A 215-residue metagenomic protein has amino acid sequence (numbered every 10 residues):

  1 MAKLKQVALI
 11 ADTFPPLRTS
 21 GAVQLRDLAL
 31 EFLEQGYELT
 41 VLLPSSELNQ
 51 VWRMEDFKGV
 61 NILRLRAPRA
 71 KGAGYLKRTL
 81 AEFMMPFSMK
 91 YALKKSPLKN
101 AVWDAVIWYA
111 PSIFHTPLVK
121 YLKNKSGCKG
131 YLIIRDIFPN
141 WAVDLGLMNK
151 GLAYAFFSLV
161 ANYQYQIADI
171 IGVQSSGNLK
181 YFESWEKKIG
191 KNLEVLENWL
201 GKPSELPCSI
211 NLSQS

Functional and structural regions predicted by a protein language model:
M1-L63: N-terminal subdomain of nucleotide-sugar transferases
Q6, D104-A105, I170: Structural motif
D12, A70-K77, K125-L159, P203: Acceptor-binding helix/loop patch of EC 2.4 sugar-transfer enzymes, predominantly nucleotide-sugar-dependent
V41-S96, N100: A conserved catalytic-core segment of Leloir-type glycosyltransferases
R53-E55, E205-S215: A short helix/loop element that forms part of the nucleotide-sugar donor recognition site in Leloir-type
P86-M89, L93, W103-C128, L132-R135 (+1 more regions): An aromatic- and histidine-rich active-site surface loop
F114-P117, Y121-K125, G151-I171: Membrane-proximal helix-turn-helix segments that form the acceptor-binding/catalytic region of lipid-linked
G177, W199: Carbohydrate-associated surface elements
